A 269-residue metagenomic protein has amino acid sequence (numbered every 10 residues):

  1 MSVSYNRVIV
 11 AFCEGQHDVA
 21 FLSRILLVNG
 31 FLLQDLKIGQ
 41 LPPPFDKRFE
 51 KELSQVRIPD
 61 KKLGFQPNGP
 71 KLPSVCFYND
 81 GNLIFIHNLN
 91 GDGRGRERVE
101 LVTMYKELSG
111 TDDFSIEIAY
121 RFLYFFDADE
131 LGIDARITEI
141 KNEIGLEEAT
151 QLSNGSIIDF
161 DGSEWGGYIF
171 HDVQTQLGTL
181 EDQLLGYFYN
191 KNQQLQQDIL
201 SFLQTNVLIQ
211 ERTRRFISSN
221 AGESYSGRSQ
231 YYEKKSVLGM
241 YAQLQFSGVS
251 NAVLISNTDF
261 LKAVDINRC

Functional and structural regions predicted by a protein language model:
M1-E107, E143: Domain-level signal for Mg2+-assisted phosphodiester chemistry and nucleotide/NA-binding surfaces in nucleic-acid
S2, K106-I118, I157-I158: Surface-exposed acidic, glycine-flexible loop patches that form ligand/cofactor-binding and adhesion interfaces
L26-G30, Y105-D113, I140-Q151, F188 (+1 more regions): Hydrophobic, Leu/Ile/Phe/Ala-enriched alpha-helical segments that form helix-helix packing faces
G30, K37-G39, S109-D113, N192 (+1 more regions): Short, flexible coil/linker elements and helix-boundary hinge sites characteristic of intrinsically disordered
P70-P73, L83, N90-E97, L101-V102 (+2 more regions): C-terminal tail/extension regions appended to the core domain(s) of diverse proteins
S109, D161, H171, D265-R268: Extended, hydrophobic alpha-helical segments
E117-L254, D259: Activity-critical C-terminal alpha-helical subdomain
